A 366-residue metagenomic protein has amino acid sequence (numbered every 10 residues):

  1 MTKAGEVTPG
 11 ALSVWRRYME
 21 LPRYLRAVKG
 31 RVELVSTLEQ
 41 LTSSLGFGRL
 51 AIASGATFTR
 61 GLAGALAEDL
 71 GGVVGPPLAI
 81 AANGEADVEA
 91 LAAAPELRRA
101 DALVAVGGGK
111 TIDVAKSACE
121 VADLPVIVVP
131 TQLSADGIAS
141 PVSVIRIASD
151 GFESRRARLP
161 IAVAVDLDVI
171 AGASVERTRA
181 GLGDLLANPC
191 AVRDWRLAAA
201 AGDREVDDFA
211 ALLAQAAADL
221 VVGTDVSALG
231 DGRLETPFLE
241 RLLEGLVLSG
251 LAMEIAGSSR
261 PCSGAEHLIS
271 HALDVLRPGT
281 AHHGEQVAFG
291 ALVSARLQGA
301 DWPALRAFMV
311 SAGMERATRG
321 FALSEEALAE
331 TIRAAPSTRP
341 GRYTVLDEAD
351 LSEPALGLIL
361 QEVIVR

Functional and structural regions predicted by a protein language model:
T2-A102: ATP/NTP phosphate-donor binding region
T2-M19, L185, G299-R366: C-terminal charged capping/lid subdomain of soluble metabolic enzymes
S44-L45, P95-R98, C119, E153-R158 (+5 more regions): Solvent-exposed alpha-helices and their adjacent loops that cap or buttress functional pockets in soluble metabolic
T59-L62, K110-K116, A135-I138, C262 (+1 more regions): Short glycine/serine/threonine-rich phosphate/pyrophosphate-binding segments that cradle anionic phosphate groups
P95-A118, A122-T131: A short, small-residue-rich loop immediately preceding and capping a beta-strand
E120-A217: A glycine/threonine-rich phosphate-anchoring loop and its flanking beta-alpha core in nucleotide/phosphate-binding
D208-A312, R319: Active-site segments that bind and position negatively charged phosphate/pyrophosphate groups
